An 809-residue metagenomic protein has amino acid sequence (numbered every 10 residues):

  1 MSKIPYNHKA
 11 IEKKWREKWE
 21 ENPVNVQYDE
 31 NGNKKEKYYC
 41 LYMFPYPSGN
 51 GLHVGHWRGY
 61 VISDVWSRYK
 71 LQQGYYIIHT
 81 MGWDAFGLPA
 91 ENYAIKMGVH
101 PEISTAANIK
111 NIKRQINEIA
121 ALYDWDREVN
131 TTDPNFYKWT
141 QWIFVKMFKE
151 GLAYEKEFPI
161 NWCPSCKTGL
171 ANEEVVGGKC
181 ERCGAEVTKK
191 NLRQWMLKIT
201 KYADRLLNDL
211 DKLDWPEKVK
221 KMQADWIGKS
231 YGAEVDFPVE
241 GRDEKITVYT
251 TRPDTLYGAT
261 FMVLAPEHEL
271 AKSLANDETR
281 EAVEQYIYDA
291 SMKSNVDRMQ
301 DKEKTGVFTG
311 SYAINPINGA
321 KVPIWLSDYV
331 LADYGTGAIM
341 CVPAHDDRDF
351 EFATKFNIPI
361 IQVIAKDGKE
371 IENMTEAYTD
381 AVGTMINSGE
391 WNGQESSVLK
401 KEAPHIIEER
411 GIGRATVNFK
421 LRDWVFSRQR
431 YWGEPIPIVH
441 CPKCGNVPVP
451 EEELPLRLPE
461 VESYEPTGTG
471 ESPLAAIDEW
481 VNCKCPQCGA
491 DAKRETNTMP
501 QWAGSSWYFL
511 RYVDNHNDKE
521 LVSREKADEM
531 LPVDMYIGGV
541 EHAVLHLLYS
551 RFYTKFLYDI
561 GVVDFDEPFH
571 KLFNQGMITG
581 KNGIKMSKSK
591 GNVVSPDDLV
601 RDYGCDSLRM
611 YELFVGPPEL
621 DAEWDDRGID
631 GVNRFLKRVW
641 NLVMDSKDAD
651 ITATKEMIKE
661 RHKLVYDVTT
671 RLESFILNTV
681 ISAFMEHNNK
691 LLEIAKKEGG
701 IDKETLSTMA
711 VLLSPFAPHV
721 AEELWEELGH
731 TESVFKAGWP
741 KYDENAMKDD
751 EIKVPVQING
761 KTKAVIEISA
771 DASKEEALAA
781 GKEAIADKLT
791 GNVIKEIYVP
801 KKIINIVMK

Functional and structural regions predicted by a protein language model:
M1-L41, L71-T80, S104-N111, W215 (+2 more regions): Conserved oxyanion/phosphate-binding beta-strand-loop segments in alpha/beta enzyme cores
M1-N22, Q27-K37, A265-H268, D277-R280 (+9 more regions): Basic, alpha-helical terminal appendages of large translation-related enzymes
P5, K14, K18-N22, K96-I246 (+11 more regions): Residue patterns forming the tRNA-binding/recognition surfaces of aminoacyl-tRNA synthetases and related DALR
E30-V99, T105, E128-I143, C166 (+3 more regions): N-terminal catalytic cores of NTP/NDP-binding nucleotidyl/phosphoryl-transfer enzymes
S63, Y76, H268-D367, E372 (+1 more regions): Catalytic alpha/beta core of large soluble enzyme barrels
K149-N161, A415-C444, Q501, D566 (+2 more regions): Helix-rich, typically C-terminal accessory recognition domains appended to large enzymatic cores
T200, R205-K229, A265-V307, E452-K484 (+1 more regions): Amphipathic alpha-helical
S311-I317, K321-Y334, V363, V481-P618: Alpha-helical recognition segments enriched in aromatics with Gly/Pro capping that present substrate-recognition
